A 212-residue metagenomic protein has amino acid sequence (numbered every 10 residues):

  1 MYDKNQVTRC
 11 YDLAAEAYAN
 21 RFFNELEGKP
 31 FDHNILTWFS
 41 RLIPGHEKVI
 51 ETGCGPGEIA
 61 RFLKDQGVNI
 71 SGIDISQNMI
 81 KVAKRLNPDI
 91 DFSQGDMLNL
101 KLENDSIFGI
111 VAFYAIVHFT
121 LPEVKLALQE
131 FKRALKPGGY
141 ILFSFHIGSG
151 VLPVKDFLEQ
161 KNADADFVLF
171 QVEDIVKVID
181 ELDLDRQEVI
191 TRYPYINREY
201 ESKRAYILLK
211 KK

Functional and structural regions predicted by a protein language model:
M1-P44, S149: Conserved class I S-adenosyl-L-methionine
I50-T52, P56-N99: Class I SAM-dependent methyltransferase SAM/SAH-binding core
L98-I110: A short acidic, Gly/Pro-enriched loop at the edge of an enzyme's catalytic core that lines a small-molecule cofactor
K125-P137: A short glycine-rich, Lys/Arg-flanked "PGG" loop and its adjoining helix->strand segment in the class I
L142-D166: Conserved class I S-adenosyl-L-methionine
F167-L182: Short alpha-helix
L184-Y195: Conserved S-adenosyl-L-methionine
Y195-K212: Core SAM-dependent methyltransferase catalytic element
